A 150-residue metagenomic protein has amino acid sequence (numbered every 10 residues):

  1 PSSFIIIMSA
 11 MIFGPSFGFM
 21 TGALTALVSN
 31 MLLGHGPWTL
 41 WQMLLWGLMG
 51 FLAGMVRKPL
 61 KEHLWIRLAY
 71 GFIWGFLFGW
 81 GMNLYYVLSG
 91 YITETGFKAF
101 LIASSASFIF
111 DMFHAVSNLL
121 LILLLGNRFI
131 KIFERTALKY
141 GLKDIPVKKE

Functional and structural regions predicted by a protein language model:
P1, A23-R57, T95: Interfacial aromatic-anchored transmembrane helix boundaries in multi-pass membrane proteins
P1-M8: Hydrophobic transmembrane alpha-helices
A10, M49-K58, G126, I130: Hydrophobic transmembrane alpha-helices
F13-G14: A short glycine-centered flexible hinge/capping loop motif at secondary-structure junctions
H35-W41, L60-E150: Membrane-embedded alpha-helical hairpins and interfacial helices in multi-pass inner-membrane proteins
